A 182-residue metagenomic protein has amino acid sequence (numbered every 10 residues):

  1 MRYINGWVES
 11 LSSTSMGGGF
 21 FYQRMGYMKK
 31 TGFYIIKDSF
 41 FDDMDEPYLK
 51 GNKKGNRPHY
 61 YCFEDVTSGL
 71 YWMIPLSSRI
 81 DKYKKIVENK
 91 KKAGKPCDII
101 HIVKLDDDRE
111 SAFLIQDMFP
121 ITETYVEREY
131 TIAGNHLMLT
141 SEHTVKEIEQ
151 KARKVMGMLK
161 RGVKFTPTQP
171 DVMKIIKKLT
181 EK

Functional and structural regions predicted by a protein language model:
Y3-N56: GIY-YIG nuclease catalytic motif and its immediate N-terminal context
G6-W7, G19-Y27, V87-K182: C-terminal terminal-subdomain/extension
G32-Y34, Y71, F113-F119: A broad, low-specificity signal marking well-ordered, structured residues that form hydrophobic/aromatic
F40, I80, Y125: Residue-level detector of flexible, active-site-proximal loop/helix-junction positions within diverse enzyme catalytic
M44-E46, Y71, Y83-K84, R128: Short acidic, gly/pro-rich beta-turn/loop elements at beta-sheet edges and active-site/ligand-binding grooves
N52-N56, D65-L105: Compact nucleic-acid interaction/catalytic patches
